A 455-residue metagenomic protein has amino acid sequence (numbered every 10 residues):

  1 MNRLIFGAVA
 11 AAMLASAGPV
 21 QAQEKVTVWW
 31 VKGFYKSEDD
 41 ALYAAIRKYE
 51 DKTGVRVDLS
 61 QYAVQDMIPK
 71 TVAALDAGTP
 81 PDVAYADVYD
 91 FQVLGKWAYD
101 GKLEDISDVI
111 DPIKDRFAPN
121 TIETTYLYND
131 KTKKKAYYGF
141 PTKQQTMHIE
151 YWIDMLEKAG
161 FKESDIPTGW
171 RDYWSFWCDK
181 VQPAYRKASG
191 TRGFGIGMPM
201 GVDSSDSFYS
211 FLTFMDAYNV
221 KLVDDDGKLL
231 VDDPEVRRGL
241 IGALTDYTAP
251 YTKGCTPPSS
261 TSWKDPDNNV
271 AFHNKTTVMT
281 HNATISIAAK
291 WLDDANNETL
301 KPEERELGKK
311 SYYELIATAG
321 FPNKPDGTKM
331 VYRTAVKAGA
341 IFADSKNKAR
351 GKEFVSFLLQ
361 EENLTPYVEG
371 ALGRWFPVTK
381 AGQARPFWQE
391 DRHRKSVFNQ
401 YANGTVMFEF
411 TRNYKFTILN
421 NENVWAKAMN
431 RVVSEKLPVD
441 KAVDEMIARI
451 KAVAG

Functional and structural regions predicted by a protein language model:
Q23-E24, R47, K52, A77 (+9 more regions): Extracytoplasmic/periplasmic substrate-recognition and gating elements
E24-T27, A44-T124, E157-G160, D165 (+4 more regions): Extracytoplasmic "Venus flytrap"/periplasmic binding protein-like
V26-Y43, Q145, S205, N413-T417: Extracytoplasmic "Venus flytrap"
Y89-H148, S189, S207, N219 (+2 more regions): Hinge/lid segment of periplasmic solute-binding proteins
D105-N120, I166, R186, F194 (+5 more regions): Short, solvent-exposed loop/beta-turn-alpha elements that line the ligand-binding surface or hinge of extracytoplasmic
N129-T142, M147, W174-L230: Extracytoplasmic/periplasmic solute-binding protein
T132, Y332-R333, R374-P377, G382 (+1 more regions): C-terminal capping/gating helix-and-loop segments adjacent to ligand/active sites or protein-protein/ligand interfaces
W174-K180, D225-T261, A317, F321: Glycine-centered hinge/linker elements that transmit conformational signals in sensory and ligand-binding systems
